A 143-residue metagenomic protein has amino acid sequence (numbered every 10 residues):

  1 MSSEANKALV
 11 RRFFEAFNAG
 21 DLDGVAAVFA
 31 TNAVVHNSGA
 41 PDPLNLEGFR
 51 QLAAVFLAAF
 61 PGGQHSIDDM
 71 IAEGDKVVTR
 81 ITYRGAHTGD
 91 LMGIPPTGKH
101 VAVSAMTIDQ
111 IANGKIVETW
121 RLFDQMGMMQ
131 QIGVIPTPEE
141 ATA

Functional and structural regions predicted by a protein language model:
M1-A143: C-terminal and inter-domain tail/linker signature
